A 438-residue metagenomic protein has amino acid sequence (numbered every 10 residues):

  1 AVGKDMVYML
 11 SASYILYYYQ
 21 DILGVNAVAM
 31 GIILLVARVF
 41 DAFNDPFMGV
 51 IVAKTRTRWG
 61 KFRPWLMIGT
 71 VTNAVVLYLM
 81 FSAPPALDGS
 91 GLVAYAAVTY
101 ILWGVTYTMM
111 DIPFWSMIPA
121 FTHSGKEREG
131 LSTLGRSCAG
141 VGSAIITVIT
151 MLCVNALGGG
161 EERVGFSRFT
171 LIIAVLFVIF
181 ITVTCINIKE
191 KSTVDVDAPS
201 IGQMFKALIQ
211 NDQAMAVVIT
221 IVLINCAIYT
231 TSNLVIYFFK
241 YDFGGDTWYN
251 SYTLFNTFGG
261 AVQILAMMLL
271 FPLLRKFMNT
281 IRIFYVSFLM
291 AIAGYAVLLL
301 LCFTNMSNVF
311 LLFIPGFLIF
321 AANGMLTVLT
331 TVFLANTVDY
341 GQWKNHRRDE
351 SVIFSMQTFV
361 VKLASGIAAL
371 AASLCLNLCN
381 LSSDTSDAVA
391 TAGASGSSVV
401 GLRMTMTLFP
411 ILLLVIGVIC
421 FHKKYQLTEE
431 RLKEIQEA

Functional and structural regions predicted by a protein language model:
A1-E437: Membrane-embedded alpha-helical bundles of multi-pass transporters/translocases, especially carrier/permease families
